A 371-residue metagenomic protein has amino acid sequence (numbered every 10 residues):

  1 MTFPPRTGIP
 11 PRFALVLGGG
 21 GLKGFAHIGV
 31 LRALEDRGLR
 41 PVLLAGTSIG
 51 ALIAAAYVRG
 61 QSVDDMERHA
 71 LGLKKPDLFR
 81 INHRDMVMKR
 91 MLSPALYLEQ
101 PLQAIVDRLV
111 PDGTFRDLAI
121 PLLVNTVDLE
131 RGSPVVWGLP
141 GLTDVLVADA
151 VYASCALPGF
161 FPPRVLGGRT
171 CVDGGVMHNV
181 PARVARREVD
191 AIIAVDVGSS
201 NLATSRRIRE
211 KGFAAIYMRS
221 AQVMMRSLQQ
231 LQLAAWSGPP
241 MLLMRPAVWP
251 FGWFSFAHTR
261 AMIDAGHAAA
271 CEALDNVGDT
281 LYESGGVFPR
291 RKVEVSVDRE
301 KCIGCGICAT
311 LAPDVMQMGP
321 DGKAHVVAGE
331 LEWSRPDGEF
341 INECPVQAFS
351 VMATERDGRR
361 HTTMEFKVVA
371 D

Functional and structural regions predicted by a protein language model:
M1-T47, A55-T310, A348-V351, D371: Patatin-like phospholipase
E294, S334-P336: Secretory-pathway extracellular proteins and peptide precursors enriched for disulfide-bonded cysteines
I307-D321, E339-R356: Iron-sulfur cluster-binding cysteine motifs and their immediate structural context in ferredoxin-like electron-transfer
D321-L331, G338: Ferredoxin-type iron-sulfur electron-transfer modules in oxidoreductases and energy-metabolism complexes
L331-E332, P345-S350, K367: Soluble, non-transmembrane catalytic domains of enzymes that act on hydrophobic metabolites at membranes
T354-V369: Replace "small metal-dependent catalytic modules" with "small catalytic or cofactor-binding modules
